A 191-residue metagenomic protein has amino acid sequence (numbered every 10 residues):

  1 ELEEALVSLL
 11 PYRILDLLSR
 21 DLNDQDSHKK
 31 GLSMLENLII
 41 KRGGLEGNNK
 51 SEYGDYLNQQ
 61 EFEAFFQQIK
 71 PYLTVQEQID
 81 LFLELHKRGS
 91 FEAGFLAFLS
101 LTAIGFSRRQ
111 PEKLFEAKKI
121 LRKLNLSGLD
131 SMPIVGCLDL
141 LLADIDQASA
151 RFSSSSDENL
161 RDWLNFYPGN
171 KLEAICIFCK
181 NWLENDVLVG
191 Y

Functional and structural regions predicted by a protein language model:
E1, A5, H28-G31, Q110-A117 (+2 more regions): Solenoid-repeat scaffolds in large eukaryotic assemblies
E1-F106, A174-Y191: N-terminal alpha-helical interaction modules that lie
L2-A5, S127-L138, D157-A174: Boundary/linker segments of alpha-helical solenoid repeat arrays
L81-G89, K118-G128, S153-D162: Solenoid-like repeat scaffolds
A93, T102, L114-A117, M132: Core of folded catalytic or high-affinity ligand/protein-binding domains in predominantly eukaryotic proteins
A103-Q110, L140-A143: Alpha-helix C-terminal capping/termination sites
D146-Y191: C-terminal non-catalytic interaction modules
